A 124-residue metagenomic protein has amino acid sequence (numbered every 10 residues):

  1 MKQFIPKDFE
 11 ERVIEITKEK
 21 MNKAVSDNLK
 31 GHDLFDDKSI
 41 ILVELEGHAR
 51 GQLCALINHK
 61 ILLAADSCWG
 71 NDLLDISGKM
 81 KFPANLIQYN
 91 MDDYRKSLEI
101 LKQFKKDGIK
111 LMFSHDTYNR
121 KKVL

Functional and structural regions predicted by a protein language model:
M1-V43, L86-G108: Metallo-beta-lactamase
D36-D37, A55-H59: Active-site beta-strand termini and strand-to-loop segments that position acidic
I40-L45, L62-A65: Active-site-proximal beta-strand elements of phosphoester/diester hydrolases
H48, Q52, H115: Histidine-centered divalent metal-coordination motifs
Q52-L53, R120: Short, well-ordered alpha-helical microsegments
N58-L124: Cap/insert and terminal regions of metallo-dependent hydrolase folds
